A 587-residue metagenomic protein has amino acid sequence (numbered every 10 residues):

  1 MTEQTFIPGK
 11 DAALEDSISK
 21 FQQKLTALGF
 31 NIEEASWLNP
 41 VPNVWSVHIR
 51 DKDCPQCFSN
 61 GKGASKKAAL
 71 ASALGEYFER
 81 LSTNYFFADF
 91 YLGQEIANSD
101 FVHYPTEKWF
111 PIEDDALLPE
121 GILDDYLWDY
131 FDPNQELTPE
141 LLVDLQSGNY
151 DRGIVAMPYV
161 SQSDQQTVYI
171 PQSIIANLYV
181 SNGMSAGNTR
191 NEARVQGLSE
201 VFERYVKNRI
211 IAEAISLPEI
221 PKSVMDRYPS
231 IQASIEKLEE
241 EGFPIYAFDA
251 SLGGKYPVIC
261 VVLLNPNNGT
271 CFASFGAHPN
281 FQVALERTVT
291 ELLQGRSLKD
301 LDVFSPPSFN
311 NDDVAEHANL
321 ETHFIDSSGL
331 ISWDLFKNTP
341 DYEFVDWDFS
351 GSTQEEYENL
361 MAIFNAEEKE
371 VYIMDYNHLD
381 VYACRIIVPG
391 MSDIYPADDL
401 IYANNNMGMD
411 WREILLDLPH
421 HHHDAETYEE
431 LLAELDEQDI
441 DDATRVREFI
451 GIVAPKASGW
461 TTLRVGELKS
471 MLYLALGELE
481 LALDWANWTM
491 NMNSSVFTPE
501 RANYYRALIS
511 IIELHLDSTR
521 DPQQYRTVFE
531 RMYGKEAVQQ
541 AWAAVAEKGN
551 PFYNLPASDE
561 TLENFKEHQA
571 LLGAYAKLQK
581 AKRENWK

Functional and structural regions predicted by a protein language model:
M1-K587: Helix-biased "structured C-terminal domain" signature
